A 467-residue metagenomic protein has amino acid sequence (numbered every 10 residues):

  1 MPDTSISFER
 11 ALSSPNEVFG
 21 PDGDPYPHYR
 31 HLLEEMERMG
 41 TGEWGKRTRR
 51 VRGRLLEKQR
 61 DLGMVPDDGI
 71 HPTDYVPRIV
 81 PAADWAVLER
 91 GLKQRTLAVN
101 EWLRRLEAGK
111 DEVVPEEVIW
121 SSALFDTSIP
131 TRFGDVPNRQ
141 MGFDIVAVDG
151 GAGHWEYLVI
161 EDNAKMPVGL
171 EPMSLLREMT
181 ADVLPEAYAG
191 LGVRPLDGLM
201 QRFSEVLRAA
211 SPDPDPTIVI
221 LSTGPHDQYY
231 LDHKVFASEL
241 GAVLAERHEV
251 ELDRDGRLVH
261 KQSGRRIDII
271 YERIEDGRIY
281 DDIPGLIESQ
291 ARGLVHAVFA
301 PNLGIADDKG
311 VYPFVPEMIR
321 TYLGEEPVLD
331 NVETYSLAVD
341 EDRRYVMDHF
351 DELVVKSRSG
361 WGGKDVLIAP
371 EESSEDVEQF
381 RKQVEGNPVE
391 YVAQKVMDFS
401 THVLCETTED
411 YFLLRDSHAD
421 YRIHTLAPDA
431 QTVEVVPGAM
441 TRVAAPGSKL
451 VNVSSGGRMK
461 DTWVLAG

Functional and structural regions predicted by a protein language model:
M1-G467: Preference for protein termini
